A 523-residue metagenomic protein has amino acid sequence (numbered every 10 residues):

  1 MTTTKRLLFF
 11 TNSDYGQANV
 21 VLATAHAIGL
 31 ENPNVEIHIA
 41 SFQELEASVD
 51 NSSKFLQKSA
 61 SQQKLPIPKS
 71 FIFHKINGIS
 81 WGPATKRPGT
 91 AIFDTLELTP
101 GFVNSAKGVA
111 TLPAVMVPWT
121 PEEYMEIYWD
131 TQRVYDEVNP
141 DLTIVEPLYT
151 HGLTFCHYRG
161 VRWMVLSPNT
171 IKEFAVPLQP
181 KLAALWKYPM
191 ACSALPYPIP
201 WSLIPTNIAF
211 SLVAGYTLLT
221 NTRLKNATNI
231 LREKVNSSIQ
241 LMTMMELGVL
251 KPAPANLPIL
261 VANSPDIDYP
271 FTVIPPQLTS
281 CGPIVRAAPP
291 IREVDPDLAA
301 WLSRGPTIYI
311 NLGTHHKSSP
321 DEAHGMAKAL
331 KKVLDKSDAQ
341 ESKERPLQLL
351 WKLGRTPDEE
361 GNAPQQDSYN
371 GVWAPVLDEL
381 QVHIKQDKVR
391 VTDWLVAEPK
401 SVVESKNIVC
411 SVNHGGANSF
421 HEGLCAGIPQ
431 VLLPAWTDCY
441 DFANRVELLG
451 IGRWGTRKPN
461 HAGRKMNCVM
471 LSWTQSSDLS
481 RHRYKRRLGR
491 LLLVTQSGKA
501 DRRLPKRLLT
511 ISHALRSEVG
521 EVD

Functional and structural regions predicted by a protein language model:
M1-Y15: Nucleotide-activated donor-dependent transferases that construct or modify glycoconjugates
R6-L8, E36, T307, Q348 (+1 more regions): Residues that mark the start of a beta-strand
Q17, L22-A25, F42-S48, T143 (+1 more regions): A donor-sugar binding/catalytic signature common to diverse glycosyltransferases and related nucleotide-sugar
L30-N34, H38-T307, N311-P346, D358-P375 (+2 more regions): Nucleotide-sugar-dependent glycosyltransferase catalytic domains
F71-I79, S167-P168, G415, L433-W436 (+1 more regions): Short beta->alpha connector loops at strand-helix junctions that form conserved, small/polar/Pro-enriched
K385-L395: Active-site donor-binding acidic/aromatic loop of nucleotide-activated sugar and phosphosugar transferases involved
Q430, L448-G463, V469-Q475: A short acidic/histidine/glycine-rich donor-binding loop in glycosyltransferase catalytic cores
A462-D523: C-terminal amphipathic helix plus adjacent low-complexity, charged tail appended to glycosyltransferase catalytic
